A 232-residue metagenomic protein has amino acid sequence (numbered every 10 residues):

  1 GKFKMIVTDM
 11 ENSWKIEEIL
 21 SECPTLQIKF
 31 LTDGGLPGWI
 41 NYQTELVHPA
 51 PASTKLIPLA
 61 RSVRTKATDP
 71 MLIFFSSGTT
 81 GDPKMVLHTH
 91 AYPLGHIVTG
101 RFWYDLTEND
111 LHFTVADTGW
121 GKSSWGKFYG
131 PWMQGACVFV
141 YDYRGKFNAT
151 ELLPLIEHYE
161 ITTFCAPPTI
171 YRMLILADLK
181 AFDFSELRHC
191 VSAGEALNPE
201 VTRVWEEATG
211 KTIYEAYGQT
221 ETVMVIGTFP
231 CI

Functional and structural regions predicted by a protein language model:
G1-H48: Structural core segment of the AMP-binding/adenylate-forming
G1-V7, N12-W14, K84-L87, C137-R144 (+1 more regions): Short beta-strand->loop structural element characteristic of the AMP-binding/adenylate-forming
K2-M5, S21-D33, D110-F113, F139 (+2 more regions): Conserved helix-loop-beta element of the AMP-binding
I6, P70, S76-T79, H112 (+5 more regions): Conserved S/T- and glycine-rich ATP-binding loop of Class I adenylate-forming
E17, S62, A149-L153, A181: Short hydrophobic/charged patches on amphipathic alpha-helices used for structural packing and interfaces
P37, H48-F75, D82, D105-L111 (+1 more regions): Conserved pre-ATP/AMP-binding loop-to-beta segment of ANL
L46-V47, Y129, M133, I161-C165 (+1 more regions): Gly/Ser/Thr-rich phosphate-binding loop
L94-T114, T118-T162, L176-A177, C231: Conserved AMP-binding/adenylation subdomain of ANL enzymes
